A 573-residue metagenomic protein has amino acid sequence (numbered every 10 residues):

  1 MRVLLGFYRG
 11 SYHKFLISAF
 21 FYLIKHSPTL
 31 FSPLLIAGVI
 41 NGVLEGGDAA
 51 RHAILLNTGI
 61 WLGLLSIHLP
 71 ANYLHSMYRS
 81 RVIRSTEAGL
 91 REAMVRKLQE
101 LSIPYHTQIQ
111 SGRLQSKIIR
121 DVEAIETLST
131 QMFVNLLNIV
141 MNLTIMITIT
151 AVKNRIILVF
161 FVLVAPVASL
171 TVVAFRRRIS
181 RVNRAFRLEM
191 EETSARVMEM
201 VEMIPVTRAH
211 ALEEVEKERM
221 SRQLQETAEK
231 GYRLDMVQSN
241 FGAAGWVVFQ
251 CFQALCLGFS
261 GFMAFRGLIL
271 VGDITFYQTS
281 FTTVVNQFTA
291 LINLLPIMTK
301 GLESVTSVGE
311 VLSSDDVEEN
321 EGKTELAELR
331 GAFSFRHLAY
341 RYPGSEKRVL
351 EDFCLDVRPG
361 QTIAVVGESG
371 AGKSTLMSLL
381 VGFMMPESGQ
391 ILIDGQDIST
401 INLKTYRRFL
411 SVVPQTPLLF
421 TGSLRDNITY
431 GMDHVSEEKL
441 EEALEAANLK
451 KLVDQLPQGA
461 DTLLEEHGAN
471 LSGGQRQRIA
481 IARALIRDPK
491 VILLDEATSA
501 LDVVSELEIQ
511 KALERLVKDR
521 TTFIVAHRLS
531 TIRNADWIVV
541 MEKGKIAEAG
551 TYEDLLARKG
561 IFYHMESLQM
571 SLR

Functional and structural regions predicted by a protein language model:
M1-Y12, L114: A short amphipathic helical element positioned immediately N-terminal to and/or at the very start of a transmembrane
R9, I103-P104, R120-S129, F133 (+8 more regions): An intracellular "coupling" helix at the cytosolic face of ABC transporter transmembrane type-1 domains
G10, K14-I24, W61-L64, V134-A185 (+2 more regions): Transmembrane helices of ABC transporter permease
F15-A71, A151-I156, G267-V271: Transmembrane helix-loop-helix hairpins at lipid-water interfaces of multipass membrane proteins, especially the type-1
F20-F21, P28-A37, N41, L64-S111 (+10 more regions): Juxtamembrane helix-loop junctions of ABC transporter transmembrane domains
G47-A50, I149-L163, V237-T306, V311-L312: Helix-loop-helix
L98, M220, V308, F335-H337: Conserved catalytic Walker-motif region of ABC-type ATPase nucleotide-binding domains
A327-R573: ABC-type nucleotide-binding domain
